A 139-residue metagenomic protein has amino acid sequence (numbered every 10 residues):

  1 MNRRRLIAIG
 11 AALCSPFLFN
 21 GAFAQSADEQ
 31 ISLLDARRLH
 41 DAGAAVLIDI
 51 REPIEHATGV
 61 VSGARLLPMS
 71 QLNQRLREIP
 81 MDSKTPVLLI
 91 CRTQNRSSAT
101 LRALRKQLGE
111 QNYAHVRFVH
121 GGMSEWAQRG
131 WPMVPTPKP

Functional and structural regions predicted by a protein language model:
N2-A45, P53-P86, N95-P139: Rhodanese-like catalytic fold shared by cysteine-dependent sulfurtransferases and DSP/PTP-type phosphatases
D49: N-terminal glycine-rich beta->alpha transition that marks the start or flank of a dinucleotide-binding site
I90: Short, surface-exposed ligand- or partner-binding patches at beta-edge/loop junctions that are enriched in aromatics
